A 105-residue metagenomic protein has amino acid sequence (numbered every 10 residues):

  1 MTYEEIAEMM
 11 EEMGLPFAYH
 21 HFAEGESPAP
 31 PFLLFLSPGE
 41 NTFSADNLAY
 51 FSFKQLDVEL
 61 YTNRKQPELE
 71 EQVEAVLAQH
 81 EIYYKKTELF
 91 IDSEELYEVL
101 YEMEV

Functional and structural regions predicted by a protein language model:
M1-Q55, Y61-V105: Long, contiguous binding/interaction regions
